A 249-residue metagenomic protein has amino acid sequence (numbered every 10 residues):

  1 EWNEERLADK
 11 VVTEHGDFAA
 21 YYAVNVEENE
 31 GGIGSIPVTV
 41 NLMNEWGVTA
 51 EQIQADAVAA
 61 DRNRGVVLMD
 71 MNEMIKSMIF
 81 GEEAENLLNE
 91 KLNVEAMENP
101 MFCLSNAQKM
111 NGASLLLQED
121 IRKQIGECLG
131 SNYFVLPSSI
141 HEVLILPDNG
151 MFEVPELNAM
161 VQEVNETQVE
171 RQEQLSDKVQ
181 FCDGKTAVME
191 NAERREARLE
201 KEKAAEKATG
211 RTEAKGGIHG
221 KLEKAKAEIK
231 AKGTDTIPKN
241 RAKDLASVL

Functional and structural regions predicted by a protein language model:
E1-A96: Extended, low-hydrophobicity segments enriched in charged/polar residues
M74, I140-V143, K178-K185: A glycine-rich phosphate-binding loop feature that marks nucleotide/adenosyl-phosphate handling sites
A96-A113: Short glycine-/aliphatic-rich beta-strand segments at the starts of folded cytosolic domains
N111-G112, E142-L144, F152-E153, T186-M189: Flexible loop/turn segments at secondary-structure boundaries
A113-G126: Short amphipathic alpha-helix segments
S131-V135: A short linear hydrophobic-aromatic micro-motif
S138-L144, D148-Q174: C-terminal structured domain segments
N165-Q168, V179-T186, N191-V248: Gram-negative host-targeted secretion-system effectors, predominantly Type III and Type IV, recognized via long
